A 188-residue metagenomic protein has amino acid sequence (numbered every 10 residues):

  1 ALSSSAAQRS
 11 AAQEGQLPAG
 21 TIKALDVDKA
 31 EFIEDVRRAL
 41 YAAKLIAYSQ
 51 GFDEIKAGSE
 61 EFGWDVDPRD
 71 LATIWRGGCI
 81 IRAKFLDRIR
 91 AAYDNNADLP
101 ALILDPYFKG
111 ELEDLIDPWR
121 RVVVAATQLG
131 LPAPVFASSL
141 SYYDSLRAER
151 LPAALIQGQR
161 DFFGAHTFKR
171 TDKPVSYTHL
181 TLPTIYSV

Functional and structural regions predicted by a protein language model:
A1-T127, A133, P174: C-terminal substrate-binding/catalytic lobe of Rossmann-fold NAD(P)-dependent dehydrogenases
R121-V122, A126-L180: C-terminal amphipathic alpha-helical interaction region
H179-V188: Single conserved hydrophobic/aromatic residue that forms the stacking wall/gate of nucleotide- or nucleobase-binding
